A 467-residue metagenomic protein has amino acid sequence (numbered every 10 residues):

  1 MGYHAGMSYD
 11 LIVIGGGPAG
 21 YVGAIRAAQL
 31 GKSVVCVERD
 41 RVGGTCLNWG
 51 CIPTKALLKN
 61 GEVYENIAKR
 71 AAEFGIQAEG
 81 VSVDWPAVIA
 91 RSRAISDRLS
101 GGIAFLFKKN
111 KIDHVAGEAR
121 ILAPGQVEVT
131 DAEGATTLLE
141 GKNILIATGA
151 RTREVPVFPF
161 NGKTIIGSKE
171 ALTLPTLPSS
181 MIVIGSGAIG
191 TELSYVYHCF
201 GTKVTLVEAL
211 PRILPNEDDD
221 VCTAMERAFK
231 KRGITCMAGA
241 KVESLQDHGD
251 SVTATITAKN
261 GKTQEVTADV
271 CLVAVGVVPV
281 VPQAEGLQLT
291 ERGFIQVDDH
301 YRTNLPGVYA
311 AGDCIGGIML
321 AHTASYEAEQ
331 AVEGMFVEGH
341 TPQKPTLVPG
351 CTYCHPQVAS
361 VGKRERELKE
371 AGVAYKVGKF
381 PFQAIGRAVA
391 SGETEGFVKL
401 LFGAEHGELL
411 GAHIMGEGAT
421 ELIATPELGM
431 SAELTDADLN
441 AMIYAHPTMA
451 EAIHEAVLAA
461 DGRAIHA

Functional and structural regions predicted by a protein language model:
G2-Y9, I25-K32, V37-L177, T205 (+8 more regions): Glycine-rich flavin
G6-A19, L177-G187: Beta1/beta-strand and adjacent pyrophosphate-binding region of the FAD-binding site in flavoprotein oxidoreductases
I12-I14, A119, L138-G149, V183-I184 (+2 more regions): Short hydrophobic core segments
I14-A19, I25-D40, I52, A56-V63 (+4 more regions): Flexible, glycine-rich terminal cap/loop adjacent to redox cofactors in electron-transfer oxidoreductases
Y21, T191: Residues forming the Rossmann-fold NAD(P)(H) cofactor-binding site
A24, A28, S194, H198-C199: Gly/Ala-rich phosphate-binding loop of Rossmann-like dinucleotide-binding domains, activating on the conserved
N161-L177, E265-V337: FAD-site-proximal beta/loop scaffold in flavoenzymes
